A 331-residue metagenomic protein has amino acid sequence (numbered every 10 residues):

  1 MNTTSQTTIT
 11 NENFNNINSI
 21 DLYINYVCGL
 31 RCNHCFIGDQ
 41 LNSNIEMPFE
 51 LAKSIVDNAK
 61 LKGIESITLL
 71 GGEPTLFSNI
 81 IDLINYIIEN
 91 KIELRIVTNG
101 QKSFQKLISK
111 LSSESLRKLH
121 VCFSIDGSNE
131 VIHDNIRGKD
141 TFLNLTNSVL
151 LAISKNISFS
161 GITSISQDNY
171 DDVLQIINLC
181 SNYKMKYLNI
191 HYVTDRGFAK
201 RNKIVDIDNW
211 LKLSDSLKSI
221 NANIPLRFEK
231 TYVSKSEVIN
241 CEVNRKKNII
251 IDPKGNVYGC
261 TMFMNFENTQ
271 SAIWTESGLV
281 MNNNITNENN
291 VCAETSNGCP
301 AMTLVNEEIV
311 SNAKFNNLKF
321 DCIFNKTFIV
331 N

Functional and structural regions predicted by a protein language model:
M1-H120: Conserved alpha-helical substructure of the radical SAM core
M1-T10, N256, M262-N331: Flexible mid-to-C-terminal extensions adjoining Fe-S/redox cofactors in radical SAM and related proteins
L22, Y26-G29, K235, T286 (+2 more regions): Processing junctions and N-termini across compartments
Y23, T261-M262: Conserved beta-strand in the GNAT
C35-D39, V131, W274-G278: Short glycine/proline- and charge-enriched loop/turn segments that cap or connect secondary-structure elements
L41, E73, G127, T194 (+1 more regions): Flexible, active-site-proximal loop/turn residues at the rims of small-molecule/cofactor binding pockets and catalytic
L76-F77, S103-F104, D168-Y170, E267 (+1 more regions): Alpha-helix N-cap/loop-to-helix initiation residues
E114-D126, V131-Y258, M264-N268: Radical SAM enzyme [4Fe-4S]-AdoMet core and its adjacent flexible, acidic and glycine-rich loops/tails across
